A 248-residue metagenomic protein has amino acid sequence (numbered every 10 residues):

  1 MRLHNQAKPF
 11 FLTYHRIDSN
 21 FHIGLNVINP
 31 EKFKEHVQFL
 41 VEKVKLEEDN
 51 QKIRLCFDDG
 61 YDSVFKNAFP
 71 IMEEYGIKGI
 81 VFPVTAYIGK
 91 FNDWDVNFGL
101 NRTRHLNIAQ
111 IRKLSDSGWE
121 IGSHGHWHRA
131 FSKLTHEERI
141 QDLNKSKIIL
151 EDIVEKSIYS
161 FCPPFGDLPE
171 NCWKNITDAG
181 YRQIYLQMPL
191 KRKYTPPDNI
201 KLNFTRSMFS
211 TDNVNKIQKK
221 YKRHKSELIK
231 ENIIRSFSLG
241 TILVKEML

Functional and structural regions predicted by a protein language model:
M1, K66-N67, V96-S115, K191-K193: Alpha-helical scaffolding within the catalytic cores of extracellular/periplasmic polymer-degrading hydrolases
M1-C56, S63-K66, K133-I140, N144-L248: C-terminal active-site subregion of NodB/CE4 polysaccharide deacetylases
H15, H124, H128: Histidine-centered divalent metal-coordination motifs
V41, P70-I77, R104-S123, T177: Acidic (Asp/Glu)-rich catalytic clusters
C56-F57, G122: Generic enzyme active-site microenvironment
G76-F98: A short, conserved beta-to-alpha structural element at the edge of catalytic cores that scaffolds binding
I80-F82, G122, C162, I184-Y185: Structural detector of well-ordered beta-strand residues that form the stable sheet scaffold of enzyme domains
N92-R102, H128-H136: Surface-exposed cleft-lining segments at the edges of enzyme active sites
